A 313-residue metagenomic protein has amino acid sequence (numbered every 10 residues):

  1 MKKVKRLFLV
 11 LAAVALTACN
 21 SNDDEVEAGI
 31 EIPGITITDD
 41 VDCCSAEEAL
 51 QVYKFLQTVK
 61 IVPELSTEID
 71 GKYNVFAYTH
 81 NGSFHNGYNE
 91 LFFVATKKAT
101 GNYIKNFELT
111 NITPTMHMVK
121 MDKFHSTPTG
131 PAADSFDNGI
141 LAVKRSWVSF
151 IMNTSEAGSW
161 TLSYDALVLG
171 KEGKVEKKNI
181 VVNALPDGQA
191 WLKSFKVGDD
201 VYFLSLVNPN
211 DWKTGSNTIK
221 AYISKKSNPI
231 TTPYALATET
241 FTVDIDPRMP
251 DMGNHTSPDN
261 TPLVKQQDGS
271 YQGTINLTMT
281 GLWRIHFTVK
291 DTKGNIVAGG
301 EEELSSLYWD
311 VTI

Functional and structural regions predicted by a protein language model:
K3-V10: Sec-dependent signal peptide recognition, specifically the positively charged N-region followed immediately by
A15-A18: C-terminal motif of bacterial Sec signal peptides marking the signal peptidase cleavage site
N20-K120, W309: Acidic/polar, low-complexity intrinsically disordered N-terminal segments immediately downstream of a Sec signal
N89, K97-A132, S224-T261, G299-S305: Short flexible loop/turn segments that cap and initiate beta-strands
A99-T100, L167-V175, L282, K290-L304: Short acidic/polar inter-strand loop motif in beta-rich domains
D134-F150, G158, V264-T274: Aromatic sugar-binding surface patches on proteins that engage polysaccharides or sugar-phosphate polymers
I151-A157, L277-L282: Surface-exposed, short loops/turns at beta-strand junctions within beta-sandwich domains
N153-I219: Surface-exposed beta-loop interaction hotspot
